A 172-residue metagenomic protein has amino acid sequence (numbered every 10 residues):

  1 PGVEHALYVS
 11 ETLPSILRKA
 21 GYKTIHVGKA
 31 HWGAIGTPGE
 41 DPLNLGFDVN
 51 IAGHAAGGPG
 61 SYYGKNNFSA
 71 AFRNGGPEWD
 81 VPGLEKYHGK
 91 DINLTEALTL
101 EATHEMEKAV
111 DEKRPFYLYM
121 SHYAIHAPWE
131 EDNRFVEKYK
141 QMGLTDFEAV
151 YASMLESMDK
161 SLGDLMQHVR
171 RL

Functional and structural regions predicted by a protein language model:
P1-L172: Formylglycine-dependent sulfatase
